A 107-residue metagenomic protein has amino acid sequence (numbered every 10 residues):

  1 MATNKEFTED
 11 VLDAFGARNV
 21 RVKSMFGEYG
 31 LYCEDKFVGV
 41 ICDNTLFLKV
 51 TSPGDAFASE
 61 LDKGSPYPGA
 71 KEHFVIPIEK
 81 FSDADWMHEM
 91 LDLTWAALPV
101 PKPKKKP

Functional and structural regions predicted by a protein language model:
M1-P107: Charge-dense, helix-prone N-terminal extensions
